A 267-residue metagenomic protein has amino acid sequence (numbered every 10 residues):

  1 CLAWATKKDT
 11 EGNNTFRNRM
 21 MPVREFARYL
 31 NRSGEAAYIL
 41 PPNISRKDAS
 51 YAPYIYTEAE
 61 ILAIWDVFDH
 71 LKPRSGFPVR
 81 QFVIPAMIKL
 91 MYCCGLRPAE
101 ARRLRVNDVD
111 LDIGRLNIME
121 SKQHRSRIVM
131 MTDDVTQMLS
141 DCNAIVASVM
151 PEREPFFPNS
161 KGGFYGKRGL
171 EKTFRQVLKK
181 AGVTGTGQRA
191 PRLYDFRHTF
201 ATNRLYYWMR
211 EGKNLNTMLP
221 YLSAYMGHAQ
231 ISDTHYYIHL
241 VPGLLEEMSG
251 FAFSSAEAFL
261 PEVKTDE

Functional and structural regions predicted by a protein language model:
C1-E267: Conserved catalytic core of the tyrosine transesterase superfamily
